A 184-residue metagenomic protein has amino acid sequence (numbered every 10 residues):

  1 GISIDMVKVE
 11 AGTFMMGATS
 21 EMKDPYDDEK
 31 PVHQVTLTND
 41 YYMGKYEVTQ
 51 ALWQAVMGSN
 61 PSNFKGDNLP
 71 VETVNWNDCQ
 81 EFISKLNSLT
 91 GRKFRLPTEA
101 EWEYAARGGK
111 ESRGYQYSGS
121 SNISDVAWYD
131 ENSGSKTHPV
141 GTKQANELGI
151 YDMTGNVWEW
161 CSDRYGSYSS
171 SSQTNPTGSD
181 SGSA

Functional and structural regions predicted by a protein language model:
G1-S3, D27-K110, E131-D152: Short aromatic-cysteine micro-motif
D5-M15: Mature N-terminal segment immediately following signal peptide/propeptide cleavage in secreted/periplasmic
T13-M22, I123, N132-G134, G166: Active-site/binding-pocket entry motifs
F14-Y26, Q50-L52, N63, S169: Short, solvent-exposed loop/turn elements at domain surfaces
A18-S20, Q54-V56, A106-G109, Y115-S120 (+2 more regions): Short, solvent-exposed loop/turn and secondary-structure capping segments
D24-T36, K110-E111, S133-K136, M153-A184: Surface-exposed recognition segments
P61, V126, P176-G178: Proline-centered structural pivot motif
G114-T137: Chymotrypsin/trypsin-fold serine protease catalytic domain
